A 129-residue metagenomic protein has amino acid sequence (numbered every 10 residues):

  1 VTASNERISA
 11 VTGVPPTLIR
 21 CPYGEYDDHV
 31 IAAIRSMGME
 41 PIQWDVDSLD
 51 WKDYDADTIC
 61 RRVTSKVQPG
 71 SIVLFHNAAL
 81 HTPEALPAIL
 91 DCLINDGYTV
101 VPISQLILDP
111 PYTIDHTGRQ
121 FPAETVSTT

Functional and structural regions predicted by a protein language model:
V1-P122: Catalytic domains of cell-wall/extracellular-matrix polysaccharide-remodeling enzymes, centered on de-N-acetylation
S127-T129: Short, solvent-exposed mixed-charge patches
